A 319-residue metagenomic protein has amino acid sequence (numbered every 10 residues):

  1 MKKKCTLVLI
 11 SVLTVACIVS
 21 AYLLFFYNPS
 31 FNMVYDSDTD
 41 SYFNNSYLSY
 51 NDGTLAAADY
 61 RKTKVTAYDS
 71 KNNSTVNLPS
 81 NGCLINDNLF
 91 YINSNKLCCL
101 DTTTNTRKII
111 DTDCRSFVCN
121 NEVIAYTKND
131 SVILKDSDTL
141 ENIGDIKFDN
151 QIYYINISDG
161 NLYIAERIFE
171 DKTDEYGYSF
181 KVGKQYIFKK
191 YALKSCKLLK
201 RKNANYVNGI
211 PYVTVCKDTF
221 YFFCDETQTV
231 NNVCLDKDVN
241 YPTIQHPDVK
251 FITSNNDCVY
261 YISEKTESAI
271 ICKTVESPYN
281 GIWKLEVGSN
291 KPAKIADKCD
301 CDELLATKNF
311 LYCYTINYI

Functional and structural regions predicted by a protein language model:
M1-V15: N-terminal Sec-pathway targeting helices
V15-F25: Hydrophobic alpha-helical membrane-insertion segments, chiefly the h-region of N-terminal signal peptides
L24-D38, A58-N77, K96-D111, S131-K147 (+4 more regions): Surface-exposed loop/turn elements that mediate protein-protein interactions on large endomembrane-trafficking
D38-S49, L78-N86, T112-N121, D149-D159 (+3 more regions): Repeated scaffold domains used in trafficking and secretory/extracellular systems, primarily beta-propellers
A57, Y91-I92, Y126, Y163-E166 (+3 more regions): Residue position within the beta-strands of beta-propeller blades
L162-Y191, Y206-T214, F220-F222: Solenoidal tandem-repeat scaffolds enriched in leucines and small polar residues
I210, F220, C224, Q228 (+4 more regions): Eukaryotic tandem repeat interaction scaffolds
L305-I319: Blade-level signature of beta-propeller repeat domains, shared across WD40, Kelch, NHL, RCC1 and BNR/Asp-box propellers
